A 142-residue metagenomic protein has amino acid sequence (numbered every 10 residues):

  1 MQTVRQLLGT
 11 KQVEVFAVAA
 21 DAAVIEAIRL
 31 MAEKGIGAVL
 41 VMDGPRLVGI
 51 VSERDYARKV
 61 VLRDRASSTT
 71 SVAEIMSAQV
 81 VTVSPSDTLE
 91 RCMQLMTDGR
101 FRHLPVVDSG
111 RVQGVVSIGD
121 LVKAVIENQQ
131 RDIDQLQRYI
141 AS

Functional and structural regions predicted by a protein language model:
M1-S142: Tandem CBS (Cystathionine beta-synthase) repeat/Bateman regulatory domains
